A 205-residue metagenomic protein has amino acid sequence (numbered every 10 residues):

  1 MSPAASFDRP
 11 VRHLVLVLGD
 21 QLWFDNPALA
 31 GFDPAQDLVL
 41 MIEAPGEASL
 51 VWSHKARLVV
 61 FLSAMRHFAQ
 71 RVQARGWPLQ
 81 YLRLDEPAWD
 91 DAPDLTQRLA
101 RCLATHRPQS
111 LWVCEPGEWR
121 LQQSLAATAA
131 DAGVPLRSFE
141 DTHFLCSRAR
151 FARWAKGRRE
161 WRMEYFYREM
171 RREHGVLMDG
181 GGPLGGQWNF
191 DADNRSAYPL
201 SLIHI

Functional and structural regions predicted by a protein language model:
S2-L84: N-terminal beta-strand-loop-alpha-helix module at the start of alpha/beta ligand-binding or catalytic domains
G19-Q21, R83-E86, E115-G117, H143: Short, flexible loop/turn elements at secondary-structure junctions
D25-L29, L50-S53, D91-A92, L121-A127 (+1 more regions): A short acidic (Asp/Glu
R57-V60, A64, D91, G117 (+2 more regions): Catalytic cores of large soluble enzymes that bind and process phosphate-bearing ligands
A64-H67, D94-R98: Well-ordered alpha-helical segments embedded in enzymatic catalytic cores
Q80, H204-I205: An exposure/low-complexity boundary signal
Y81-P93: Short beta->alpha junction loops
T96-I203: Beta-rich, aromatic/charged-enriched effector core domains that present basic-aromatic interfaces for binding
